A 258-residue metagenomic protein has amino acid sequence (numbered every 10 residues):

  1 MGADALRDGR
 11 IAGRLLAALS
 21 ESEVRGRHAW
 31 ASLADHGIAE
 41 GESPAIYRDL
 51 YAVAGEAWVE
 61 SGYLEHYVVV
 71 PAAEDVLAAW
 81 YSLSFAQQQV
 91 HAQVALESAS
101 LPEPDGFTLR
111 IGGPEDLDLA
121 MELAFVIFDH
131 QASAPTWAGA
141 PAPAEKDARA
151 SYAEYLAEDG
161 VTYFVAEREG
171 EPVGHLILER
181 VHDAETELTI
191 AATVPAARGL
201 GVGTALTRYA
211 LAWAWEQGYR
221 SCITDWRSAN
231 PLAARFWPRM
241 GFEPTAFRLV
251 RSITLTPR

Functional and structural regions predicted by a protein language model:
M1, Q131-S151: Conserved GNAT-fold acetyl-CoA-binding loop/helix
M1-R10, A150-F164, E187, F247: A short helix-loop-beta-strand connector motif used in the catalytic cores of GNAT acetyltransferases and, in some
M1-Y51, R168, L176-A184: Conserved donor-binding loop and adjoining core beta-sheet/short helix segment in diverse acyl/aminoacyl transferases
R10, Q93-E115, A138, R258: Conserved N-terminal entry element of GNAT/NAT acetyltransferase domains
I38-G106, A246-T254: Acyl-donor-binding surface of acyltransferase catalytic domains
E42-A57, I190-T193, G199-A212, E216 (+1 more regions): Conserved acetyl-CoA-binding loop-helix of GNAT-fold acetyltransferases
Y81-L101, T204, R208, A212 (+1 more regions): Active-site/acyl-donor-binding loops of N-acyltransferases
T108-Q131: A short beta-loop-alpha structural element at the N-terminal edge of CoA-dependent acyl/N-acetyltransferase catalytic
